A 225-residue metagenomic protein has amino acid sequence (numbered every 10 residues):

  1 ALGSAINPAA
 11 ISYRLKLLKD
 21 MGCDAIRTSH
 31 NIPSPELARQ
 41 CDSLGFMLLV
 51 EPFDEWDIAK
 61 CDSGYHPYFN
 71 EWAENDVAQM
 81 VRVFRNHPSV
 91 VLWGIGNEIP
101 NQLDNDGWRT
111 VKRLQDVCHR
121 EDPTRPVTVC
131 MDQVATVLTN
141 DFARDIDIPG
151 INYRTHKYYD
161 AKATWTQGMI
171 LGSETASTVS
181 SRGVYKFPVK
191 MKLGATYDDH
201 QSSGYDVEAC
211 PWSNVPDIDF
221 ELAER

Functional and structural regions predicted by a protein language model:
A1-K112, P123, V127-T128: Active-site-adjacent substrate/metal-binding segments within catalytic domains of carbohydrate-active enzymes
S12, E74-A78, T136, T155 (+1 more regions): Structural motif corresponding to alpha-helix initiation and N-cap regions
D24-I26, R144-P149: Short active-site oxyanion
I32-P35, M131-T136, R154-K157: Short acidic loop-to-helix transition motifs that present clustered carboxylates
E36, L103, V137, Y159 (+1 more regions): Glycine/Thr-rich phosphate-binding loops of Rossmann-like dinucleotide-binding domains
G45-P52, D147-Y153, M169-T175: Short hydrophobic/aromatic-enriched beta-strand-loop microsegments
F53, G96-P100, D132-Q133, R154 (+1 more regions): Catalytic metal-binding/acid-base residues of hydrolase active sites
V91-W93, R109-C130, D141-A143, K157-R225: Substrate-binding clefts and catalytic carboxylate motifs of secreted carbohydrate-active enzymes
